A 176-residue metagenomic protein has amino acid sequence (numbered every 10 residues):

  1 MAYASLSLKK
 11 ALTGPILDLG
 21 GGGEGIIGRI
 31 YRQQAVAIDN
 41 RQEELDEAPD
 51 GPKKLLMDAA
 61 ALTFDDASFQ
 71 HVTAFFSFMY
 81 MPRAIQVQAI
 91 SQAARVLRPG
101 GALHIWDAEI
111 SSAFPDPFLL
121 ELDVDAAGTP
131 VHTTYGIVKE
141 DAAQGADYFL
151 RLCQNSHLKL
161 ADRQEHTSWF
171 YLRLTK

Functional and structural regions predicted by a protein language model:
M1-G14: Conserved alpha-helix/loop element of class I SAM-dependent methyltransferases that forms part of the SAM/SAH-binding
L17-A61: Class I SAM-dependent methyltransferase SAM/SAH-binding core
A60-V72: A short acidic, Gly/Pro-enriched loop at the edge of an enzyme's catalytic core that lines a small-molecule cofactor
Q70-I85: A short SAM/SAH-binding and catalytic strip from SAM-dependent methyltransferases
V87-P99: A short glycine-rich, Lys/Arg-flanked "PGG" loop and its adjoining helix->strand segment in the class I
G100-A108: Conserved beta-strand signature within the Rossmann-like core of class I S-adenosyl-L-methionine
A108-E165: C-terminal alpha-helical "lid/dimerization" subdomain adjacent to the S-adenosyl-L-methionine
F170-K176: C-terminal lobe and adjacent flexible extensions of AdoMet/dcAdoMet transferase-like proteins
